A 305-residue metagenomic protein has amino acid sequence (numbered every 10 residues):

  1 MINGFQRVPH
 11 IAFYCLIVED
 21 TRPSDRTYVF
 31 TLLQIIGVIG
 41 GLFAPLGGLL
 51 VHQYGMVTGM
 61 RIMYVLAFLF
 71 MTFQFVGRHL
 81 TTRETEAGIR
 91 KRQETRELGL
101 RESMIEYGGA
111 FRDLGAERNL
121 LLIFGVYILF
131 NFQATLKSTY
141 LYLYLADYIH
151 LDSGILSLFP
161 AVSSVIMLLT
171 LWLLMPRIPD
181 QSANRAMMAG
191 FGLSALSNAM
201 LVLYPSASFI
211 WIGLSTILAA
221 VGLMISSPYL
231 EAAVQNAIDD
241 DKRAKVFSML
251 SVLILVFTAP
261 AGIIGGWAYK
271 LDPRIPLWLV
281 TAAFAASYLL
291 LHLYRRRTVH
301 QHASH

Functional and structural regions predicted by a protein language model:
M1-I36: Cytoplasmic helix-loop-helix junction between adjacent transmembrane helices in 12-TM secondary transporters
M1-V8, I128, I210-I225: Hydrophobic core of transmembrane alpha-helices in multi-pass small-molecule transporters, especially MFS/SLC-type
F30-G48, L253-A261: Glycine-rich segments within core transmembrane alpha-helices of 12-TM secondary carriers
V51-H52, L169-A183, Y269: Helix-to-loop junctions at the C-terminal end of transmembrane segments in multipass secondary transporters
F68, R185-M200, A282: Structural signature of the two symmetry-related core transmembrane helices
F68-K91, L290-R295: C-terminal membrane-cytosol helix-exit motif in multi-pass small-molecule transporters
E84-I123, H305: Juxtamembrane intracellular "pre-TM" segments in multi-pass secondary transporters
T139-L156: Short amphipathic helix-loop junctions that connect adjacent transmembrane helices in Major Facilitator Superfamily/SLC
